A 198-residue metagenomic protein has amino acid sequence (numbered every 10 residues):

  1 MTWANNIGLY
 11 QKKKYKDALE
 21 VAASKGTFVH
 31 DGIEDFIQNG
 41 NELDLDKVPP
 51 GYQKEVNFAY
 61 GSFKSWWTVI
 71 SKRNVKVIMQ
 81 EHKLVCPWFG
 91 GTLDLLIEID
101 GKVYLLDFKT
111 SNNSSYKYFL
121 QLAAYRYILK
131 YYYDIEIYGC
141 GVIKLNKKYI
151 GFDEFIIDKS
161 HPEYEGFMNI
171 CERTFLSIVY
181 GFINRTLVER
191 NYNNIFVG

Functional and structural regions predicted by a protein language model:
M1-G90: Metal-dependent nuclease catalytic cores that hydrolyze phosphodiester bonds in DNA/RNA, characterized by
V29-H30, G91-N112, Y125: Conserved catalytic cores of phosphodiester-cleaving nucleases, focusing on short active-site segments
I37, N41, N113, Y127-Y131: Hydrophobic/aromatic-lined pockets within catalytic cores
Q80, L95, C140-G141: A structural signal for short, well-ordered beta-strand segments
V85, E98, I143-L145: A generic structural motif
N113-L120: Active-site-adjacent loop/helix micro-motif of nuclease/hydrolase catalytic cores
L120-I128: Short, charged, amphipathic alpha-helix that recurs within catalytic cores of restriction-modification and other
I128-G198: Metal-dependent nuclease catalytic regions and adjoining charged, substrate-binding loops involved in nucleic-acid end
